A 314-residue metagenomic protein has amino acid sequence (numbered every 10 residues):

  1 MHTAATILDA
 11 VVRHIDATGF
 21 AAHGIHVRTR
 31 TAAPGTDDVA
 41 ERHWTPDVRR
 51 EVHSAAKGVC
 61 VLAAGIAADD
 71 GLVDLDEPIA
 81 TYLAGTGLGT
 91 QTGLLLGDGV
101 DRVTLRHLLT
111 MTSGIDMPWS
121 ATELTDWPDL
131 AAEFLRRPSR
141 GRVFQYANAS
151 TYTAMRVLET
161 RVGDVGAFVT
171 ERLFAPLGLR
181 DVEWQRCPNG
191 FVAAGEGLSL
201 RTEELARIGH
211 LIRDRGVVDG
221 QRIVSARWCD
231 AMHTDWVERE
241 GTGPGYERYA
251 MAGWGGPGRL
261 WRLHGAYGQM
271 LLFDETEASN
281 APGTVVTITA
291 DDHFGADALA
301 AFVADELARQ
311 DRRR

Functional and structural regions predicted by a protein language model:
H2-P46, L272, P282-T287: A short, well-structured edge-of-sheet supersecondary motif
V12, G65, A80, R106-L109 (+8 more regions): Non-transmembrane alpha-helical segments in soluble domains of secreted/periplasmic/extracellular proteins
P46-D47, I115-G197: Catalytic-site signature segments of enzymes, centered on catalytic residues
E51-D76, L108, A154-L158, I208: Active-site SXXK
D70-M111, T160-L200: Active-site helix/loop module of the DD-peptidase/beta-lactamase fold, centered on the serine-lysine SxxK catalytic
T153-V157, E196-V217, Q269-D291: Active-site-proximal alpha-helical segments within enzyme catalytic domains
D181-E183, A226-I288, H293: Active-site Gly/Thr loop motif
D297-R314: Short, gly/Ser/Thr-rich active-site loops of penicillin-recognizing serine hydrolases
